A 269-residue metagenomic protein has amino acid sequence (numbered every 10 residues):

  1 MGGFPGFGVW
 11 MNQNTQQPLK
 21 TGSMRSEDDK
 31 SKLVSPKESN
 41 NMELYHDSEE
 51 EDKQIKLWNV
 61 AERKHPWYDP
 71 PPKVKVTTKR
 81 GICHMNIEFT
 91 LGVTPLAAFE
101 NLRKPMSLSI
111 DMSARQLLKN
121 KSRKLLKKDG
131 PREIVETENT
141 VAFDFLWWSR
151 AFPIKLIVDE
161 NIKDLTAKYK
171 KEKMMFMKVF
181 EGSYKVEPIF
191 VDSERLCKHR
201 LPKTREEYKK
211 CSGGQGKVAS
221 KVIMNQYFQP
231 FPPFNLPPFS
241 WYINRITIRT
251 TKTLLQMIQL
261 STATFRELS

Functional and structural regions predicted by a protein language model:
M1-L146: Hydrophobic ligand-binding cavity/cleft-lining segments
P70-K73, T204-C211: A short, compositionally biased domain-edge/stem linker segment
T78, I82-C83, A97, M106-S183 (+4 more regions): Glycine-rich portal/gate segments that line the openings of hydrophobic small-molecule binding cavities
I82-E88, A167-K170, N235-R245: Short interface patches used for recognition in eukaryotic signaling and trafficking proteins
I82-E88, V179-E181, A219-I223: Intrinsic-disorder/low-complexity, polar/charged segments enriched in Ser/Thr/Lys/Arg/Asp/Glu/Gln
A98, L102, V186, V222-M224 (+1 more regions): Structural signal for hydrophobic/aromatic residues that build the beta-strand cores of folded beta-sheet domains
M174, Y208-G216: Exposed beta-sheet edge/beta-hairpin loop segments within beta-rich domains
Q215-S269: A conserved amphipathic terminal alpha-helix motif
